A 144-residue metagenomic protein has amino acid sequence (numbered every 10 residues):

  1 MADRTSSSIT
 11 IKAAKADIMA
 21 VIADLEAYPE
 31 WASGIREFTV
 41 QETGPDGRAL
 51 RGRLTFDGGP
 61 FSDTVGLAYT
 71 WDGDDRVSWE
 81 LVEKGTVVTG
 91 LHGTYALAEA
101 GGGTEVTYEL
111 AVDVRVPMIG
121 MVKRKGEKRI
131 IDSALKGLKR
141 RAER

Functional and structural regions predicted by a protein language model:
M1-G47, S133: Hydrophobic ligand-binding cavity/cleft-lining segments
R4-T5, D17, L54, T64-G66: Structured catalytic core of nucleotide-sugar glycosyltransferases
A16-A20, G102, K136, R140: Replace "anionic and nucleotidyl ligands
P29-S33, E37-G44, T55-G103, A111-D113 (+1 more regions): Hydrophobic-ligand binding "helix-grip"
A111-R144: A conserved amphipathic terminal alpha-helix motif
